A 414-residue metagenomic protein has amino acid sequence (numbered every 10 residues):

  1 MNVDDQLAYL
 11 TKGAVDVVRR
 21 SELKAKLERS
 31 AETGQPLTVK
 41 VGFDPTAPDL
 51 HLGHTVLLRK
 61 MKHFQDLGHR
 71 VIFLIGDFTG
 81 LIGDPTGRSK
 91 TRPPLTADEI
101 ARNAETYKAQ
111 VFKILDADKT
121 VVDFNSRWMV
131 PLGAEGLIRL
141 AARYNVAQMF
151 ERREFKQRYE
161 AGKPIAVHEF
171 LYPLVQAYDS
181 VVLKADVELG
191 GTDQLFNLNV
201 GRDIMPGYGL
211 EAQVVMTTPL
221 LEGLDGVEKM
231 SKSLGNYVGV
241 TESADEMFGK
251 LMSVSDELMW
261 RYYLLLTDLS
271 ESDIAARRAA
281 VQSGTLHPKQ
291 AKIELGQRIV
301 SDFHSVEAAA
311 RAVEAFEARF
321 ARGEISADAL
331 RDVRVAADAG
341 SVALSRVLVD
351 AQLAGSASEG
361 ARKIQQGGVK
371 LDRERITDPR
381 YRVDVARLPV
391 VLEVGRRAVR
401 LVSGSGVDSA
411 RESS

Functional and structural regions predicted by a protein language model:
M1-E32: N- or domain-start disorder-to-order transition segments that initiate the globular core
A14, P94-T217, L224-G226: Divalent-metal (Mg2+/Mn2+/Ca2+)-assisted nucleotide/phosphate chemistry catalytic cores
R20-P85, L189-L195, G201: N-terminal catalytic cores of NTP/NDP-binding nucleotidyl/phosphoryl-transfer enzymes
G34-G42, V71, Y172-V182, G223 (+1 more regions): Short, hydrophobic/aliphatic alpha-helical segments
A47-P48, G80-I82, V130-L132, E222-D225: Flexible loop/turn segments at secondary-structure boundaries
L57-M61, L174, N197-I204, I299 (+1 more regions): Buried hydrophobic packing segments
K62-A109, I114-L115: Well-ordered mid-protein domain cores that form the structural environment of catalytic cofactors
M205-S414: Conserved nucleotide- and phosphate/pyrophosphate-binding catalytic cores in adenylate/nucleotidyl-handling enzymes
